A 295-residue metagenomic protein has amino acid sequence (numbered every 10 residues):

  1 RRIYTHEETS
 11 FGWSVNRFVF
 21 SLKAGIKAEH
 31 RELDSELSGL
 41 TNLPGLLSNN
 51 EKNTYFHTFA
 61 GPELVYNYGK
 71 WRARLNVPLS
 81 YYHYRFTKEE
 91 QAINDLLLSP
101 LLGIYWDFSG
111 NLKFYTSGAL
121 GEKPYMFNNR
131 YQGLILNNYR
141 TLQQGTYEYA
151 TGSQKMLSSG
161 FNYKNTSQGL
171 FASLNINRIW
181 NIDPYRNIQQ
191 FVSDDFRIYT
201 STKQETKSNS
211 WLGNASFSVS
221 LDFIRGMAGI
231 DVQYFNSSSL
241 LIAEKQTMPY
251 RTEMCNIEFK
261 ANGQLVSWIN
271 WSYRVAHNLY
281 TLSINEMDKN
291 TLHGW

Functional and structural regions predicted by a protein language model:
R1-W295: Exposed, low-structure sequence patches enriched in small/polar residues
